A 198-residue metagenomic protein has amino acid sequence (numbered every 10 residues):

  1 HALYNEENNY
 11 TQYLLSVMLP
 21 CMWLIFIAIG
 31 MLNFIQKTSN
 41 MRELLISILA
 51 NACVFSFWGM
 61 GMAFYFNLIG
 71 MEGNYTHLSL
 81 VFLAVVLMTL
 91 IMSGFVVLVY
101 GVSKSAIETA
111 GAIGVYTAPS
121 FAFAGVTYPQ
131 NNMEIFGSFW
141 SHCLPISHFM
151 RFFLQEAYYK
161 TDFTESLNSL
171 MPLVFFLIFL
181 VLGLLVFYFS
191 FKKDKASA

Functional and structural regions predicted by a protein language model:
H1-G59, N67-I69, E165, F187-A198: Transmembrane helix-boundary elements of multi-pass transport/secretion proteins, especially ABC-type permease modules
P20-L24, V54, W58, M62 (+3 more regions): Alpha-helical transmembrane segments of integral membrane proteins
I25-I29, G59, A63, S93 (+2 more regions): Alpha-helical transmembrane segments
I69, G73-A198: Membrane-spanning alpha-helical segments of multipass transporters and channels
